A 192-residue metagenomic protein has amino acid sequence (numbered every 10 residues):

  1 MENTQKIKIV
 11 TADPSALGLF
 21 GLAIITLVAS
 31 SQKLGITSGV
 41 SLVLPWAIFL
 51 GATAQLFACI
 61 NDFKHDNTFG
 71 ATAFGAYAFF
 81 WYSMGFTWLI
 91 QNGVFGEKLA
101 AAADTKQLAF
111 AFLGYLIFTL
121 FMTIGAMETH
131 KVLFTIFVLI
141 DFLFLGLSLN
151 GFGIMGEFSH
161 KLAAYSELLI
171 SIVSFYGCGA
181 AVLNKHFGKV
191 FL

Functional and structural regions predicted by a protein language model:
M1-A58, D62, T68: N-terminal topogenic module of multi-pass integral membrane proteins
K6-D13, G35-L42, K64-T68, L99-K106 (+2 more regions): Juxtamembrane loop-transmembrane helix junctions in multi-pass integral membrane proteins, especially the extracellular
I7-F20, N67-T72, M127-D141, S159 (+2 more regions): Cytoplasm-facing juxtamembrane segments at the starts of transmembrane helices in multi-pass membrane proteins
L27-S30, C59, W81-Q91, T119-T123 (+1 more regions): Hydrophobic alpha-helical transmembrane segments and adjacent interfacial helices in integral membrane proteins
G39-G51, A100-G114, F137, Y165-L168: Structural signature of hydrophobic alpha-helical transmembrane segments
L56-F80, F86: Membrane helical hairpin/interfacial module
G85-F137: Membrane-proximal helix-loop-helix units in multi-pass membrane proteins
A109-F121, K131-F152, S159-A180: Alpha-helical membrane segments in multi-pass integral membrane proteins
